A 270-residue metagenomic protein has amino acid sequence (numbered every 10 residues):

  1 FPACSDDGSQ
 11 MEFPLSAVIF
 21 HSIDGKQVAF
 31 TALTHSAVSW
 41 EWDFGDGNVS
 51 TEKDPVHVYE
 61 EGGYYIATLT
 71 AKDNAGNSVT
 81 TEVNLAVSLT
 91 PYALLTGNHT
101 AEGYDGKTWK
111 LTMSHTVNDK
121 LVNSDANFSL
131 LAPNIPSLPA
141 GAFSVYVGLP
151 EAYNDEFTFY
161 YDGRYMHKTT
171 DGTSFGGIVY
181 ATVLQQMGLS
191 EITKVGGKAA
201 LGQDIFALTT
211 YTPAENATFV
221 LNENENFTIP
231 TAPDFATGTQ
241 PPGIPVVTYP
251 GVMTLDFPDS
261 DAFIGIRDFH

Functional and structural regions predicted by a protein language model:
A3-T108: Extracellular/lumenal mature domains of secreted and surface-exposed proteins
V38-S39, T116-N118, R164-M166, S174: Primarily extracytoplasmic ectodomains and periplasmic/lumenal surface modules that are beta-strand-rich
D46-N48, A75, H115, G163 (+1 more regions): Solvent-exposed strand-loop boundary residues in beta-sheet-rich modules
E52-V58, Y65-A67, V122-S129, S174-G177: Short, charge- and proline-biased low-complexity linear segments that act as flexible interaction/docking motifs
Y92-A132: Tryptophan-anchored aromatic micro-motifs
K120-Y153: Surface-exposed strand-loop-strand hairpins of Gram-negative outer-membrane beta-barrel proteins
A142-H270: Contiguous, well-ordered beta-strand patches that form the walls/edges of small beta-barrel/beta-sandwich domains
